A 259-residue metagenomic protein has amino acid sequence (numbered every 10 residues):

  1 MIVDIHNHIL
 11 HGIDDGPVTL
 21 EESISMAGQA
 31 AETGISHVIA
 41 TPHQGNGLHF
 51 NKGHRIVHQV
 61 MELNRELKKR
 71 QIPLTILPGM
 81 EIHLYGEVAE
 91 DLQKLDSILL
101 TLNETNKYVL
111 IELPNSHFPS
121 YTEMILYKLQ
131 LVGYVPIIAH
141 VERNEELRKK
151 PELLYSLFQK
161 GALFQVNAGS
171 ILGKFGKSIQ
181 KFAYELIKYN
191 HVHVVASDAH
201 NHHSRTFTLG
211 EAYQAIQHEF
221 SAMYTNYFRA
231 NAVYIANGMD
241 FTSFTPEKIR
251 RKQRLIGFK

Functional and structural regions predicted by a protein language model:
M1-I72: An N-terminally biased module of ancient metal coordination in phosphate/nucleic-acid-related enzymes
V3-I5, I39-T41, L77-E81, I137-A139 (+2 more regions): Active-site neighborhood of phospho(di)ester-bond hydrolases with catalytic His/Asp-centered motifs
H8-L10, H43-Q44, G79-Y85, P114-S116 (+4 more regions): Active-site beta-loop-alpha junctions enriched in small/polar residues
A31, Q130, I187-K188: Non-catalytic positions within long, well-ordered alpha-helices that form the structural scaffold/packing of enzyme
L48-H58, R65-E66, R70-T75, S204-N231: Short acidic, glycine/proline-enriched helix-loop-strand junctions
F50-Q165, T242-K259: Extended substrate/RNA-proximal surfaces in nucleic-acid metabolism proteins
H191-F207: Short acidic/histidine-rich active-site segments
L209, Q214-K259: Mid-to-C-terminal alpha-helical segments outside catalytic/metal-binding sites
